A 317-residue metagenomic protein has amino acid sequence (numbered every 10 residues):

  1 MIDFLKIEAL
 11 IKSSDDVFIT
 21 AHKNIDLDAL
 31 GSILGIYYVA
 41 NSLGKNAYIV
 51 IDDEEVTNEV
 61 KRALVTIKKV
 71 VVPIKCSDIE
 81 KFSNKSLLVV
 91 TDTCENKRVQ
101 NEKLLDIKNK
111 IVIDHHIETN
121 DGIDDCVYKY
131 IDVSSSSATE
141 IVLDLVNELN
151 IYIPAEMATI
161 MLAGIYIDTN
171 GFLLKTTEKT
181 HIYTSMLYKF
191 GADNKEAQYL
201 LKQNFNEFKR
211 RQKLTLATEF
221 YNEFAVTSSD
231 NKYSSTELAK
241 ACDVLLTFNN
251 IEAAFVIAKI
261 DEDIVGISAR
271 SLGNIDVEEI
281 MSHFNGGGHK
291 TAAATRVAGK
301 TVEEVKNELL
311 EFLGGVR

Functional and structural regions predicted by a protein language model:
M1-E8, T91-C94, V146-E148: Short, motif-level signal for alpha-helix interfacial/capping segments enriched in acidic residues and aromatics/proline
M1-I7, E102-I111, V133-A138, V142: An acidic intrinsically disordered interaction segment
I2-N24, A29-A63, I79-L87, I167-R317: Hydrophobic helix-and-loop "lid/oligomerization" segment in the mid-to-C-terminal part of catalytic domains
E8, C76-I79, V99-E102, K129-D132 (+2 more regions): A generic local secondary-structure boundary/capping motif
A21-H22, D53, T91-C94, I113-H116 (+4 more regions): Fold-independent oxyanion-binding glycine-rich loops and adjacent beta-strand/coil segments at enzyme active sites
K68-Y128: Active-site cofactor/cluster-binding pocket
K97-V99, T139, V277: Short, well-ordered alpha-helical microsegments
H115-I182: Short alpha-helices
